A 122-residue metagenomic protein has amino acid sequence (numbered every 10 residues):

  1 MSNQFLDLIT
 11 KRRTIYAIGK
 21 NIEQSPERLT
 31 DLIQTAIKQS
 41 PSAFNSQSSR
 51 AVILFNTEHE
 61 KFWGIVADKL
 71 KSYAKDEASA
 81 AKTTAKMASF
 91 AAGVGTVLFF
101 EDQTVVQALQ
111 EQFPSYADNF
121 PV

Functional and structural regions predicted by a protein language model:
M1-T35, N45-Q47: Specificity-determining recognition surfaces
R12-R13, K38, R50, H59: Basic side chains
E27, S42, H59: Active-site loop/lid in soluble adenylation, ligation, and acyl-transfer enzymes
Q34-P41, T83-K86: Short secondary-structure capping/turn segments at boundaries of alpha-helices and beta-strands
S48-V122: Glycine/small-residue-rich phosphate/adenosyl-binding loop
